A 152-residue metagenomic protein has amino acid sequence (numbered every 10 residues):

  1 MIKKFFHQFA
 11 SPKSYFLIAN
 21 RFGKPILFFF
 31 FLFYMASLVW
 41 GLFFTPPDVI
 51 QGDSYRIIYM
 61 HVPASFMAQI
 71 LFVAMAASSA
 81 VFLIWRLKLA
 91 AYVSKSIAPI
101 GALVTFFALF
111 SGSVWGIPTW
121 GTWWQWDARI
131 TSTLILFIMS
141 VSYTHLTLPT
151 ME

Functional and structural regions predicted by a protein language model:
F9-A19, D53-S54: Cytosolic juxtamembrane amphipathic/interface segments immediately preceding and feeding into a transmembrane helix
Y15-F29: N-terminal membrane topogenic signal
F33-D48: Alpha-helical transmembrane segments of multi-pass membrane proteins
S54-M67, W126-T131: Short aromatic-rich membrane-water interface segments that cap or initiate transmembrane helices in multi-pass membrane
A64-S78, I135-Y143: Hydrophobic cores of alpha-helical transmembrane segments in multi-pass inner/ER membrane proteins, independent
W85-K95: Membrane-interface helix-boundary motifs at transmembrane edges
L103-S142: Membrane-interface helix-loop-helix modules in multi-pass inner-membrane proteins
T144-T150: Conserved small/polar residues in nucleotide/adenosyl-binding loops
